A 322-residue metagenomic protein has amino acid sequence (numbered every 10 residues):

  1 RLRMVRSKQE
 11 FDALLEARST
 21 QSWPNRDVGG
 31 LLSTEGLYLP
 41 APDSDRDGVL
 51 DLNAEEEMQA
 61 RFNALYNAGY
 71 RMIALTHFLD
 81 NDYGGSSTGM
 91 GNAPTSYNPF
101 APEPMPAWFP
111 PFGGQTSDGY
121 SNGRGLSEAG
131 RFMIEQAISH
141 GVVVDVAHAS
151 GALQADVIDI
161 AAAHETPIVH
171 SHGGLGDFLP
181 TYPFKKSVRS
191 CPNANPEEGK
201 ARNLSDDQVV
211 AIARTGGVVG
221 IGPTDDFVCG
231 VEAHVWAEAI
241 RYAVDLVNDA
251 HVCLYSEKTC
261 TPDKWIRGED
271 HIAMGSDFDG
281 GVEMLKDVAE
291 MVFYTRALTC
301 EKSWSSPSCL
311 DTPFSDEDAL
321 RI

Functional and structural regions predicted by a protein language model:
R1-A273, V282-S315, R321-I322: Extended, charged catalytic domains and RNA/DNA-binding interfaces, predominantly in divalent-metal-using enzymes
D277: Active-site glycine-centered loops adjacent to acidic/histidine catalytic or metal-binding residues that shape
